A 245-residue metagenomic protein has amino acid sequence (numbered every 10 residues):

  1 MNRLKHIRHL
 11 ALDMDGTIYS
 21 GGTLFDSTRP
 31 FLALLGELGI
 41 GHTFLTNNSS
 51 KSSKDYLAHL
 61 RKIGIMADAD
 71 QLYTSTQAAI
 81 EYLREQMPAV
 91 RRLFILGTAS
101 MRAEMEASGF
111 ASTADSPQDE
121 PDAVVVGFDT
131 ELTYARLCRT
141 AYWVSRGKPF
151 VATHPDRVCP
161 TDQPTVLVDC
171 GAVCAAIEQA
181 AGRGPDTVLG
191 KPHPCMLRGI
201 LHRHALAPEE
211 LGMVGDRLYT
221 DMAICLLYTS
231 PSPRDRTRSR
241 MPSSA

Functional and structural regions predicted by a protein language model:
H6-G21: Asp-based phosphoryl-transfer active-site loop
S20-T43, K51-D55, Y73-Q86, L132-A141 (+2 more regions): Short, acidic loop-to-helix structural element flanking the phosphoryl-transfer center in phosphate-processing enzymes
L38-Q118: Active-site phosphate-binding/coordination module
Q118-E131: Short, well-ordered secondary-structure micro-motifs within conserved domains or adaptor modules
K148-C174: Histidine/lysine/aspartate-rich catalytic loop segments that bind and position anionic ligands
D186-D221: Conserved Lys-Pro-Asp/Glu-containing loop-to-beta segment of HAD-superfamily phosphomonoesterases, centered on
Y228-T237: Conserved small/polar residues in nucleotide/adenosyl-binding loops
R240-A245: Hydrophobic alpha-helical segments, chiefly the membrane-spanning helices and signal/signal-anchor peptides
